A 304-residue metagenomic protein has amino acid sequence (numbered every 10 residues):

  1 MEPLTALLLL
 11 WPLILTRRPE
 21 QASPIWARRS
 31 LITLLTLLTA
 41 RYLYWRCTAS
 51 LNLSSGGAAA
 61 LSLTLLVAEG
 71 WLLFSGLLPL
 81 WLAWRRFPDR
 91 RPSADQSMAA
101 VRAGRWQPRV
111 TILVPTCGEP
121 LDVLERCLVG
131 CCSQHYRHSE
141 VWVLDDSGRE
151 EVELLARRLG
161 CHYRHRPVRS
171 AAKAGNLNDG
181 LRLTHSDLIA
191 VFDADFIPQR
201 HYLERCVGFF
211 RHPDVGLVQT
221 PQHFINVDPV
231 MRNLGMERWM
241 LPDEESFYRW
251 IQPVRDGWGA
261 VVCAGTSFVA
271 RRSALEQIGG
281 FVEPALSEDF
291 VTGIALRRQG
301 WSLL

Functional and structural regions predicted by a protein language model:
M1-G104, A156: N-terminal membrane-anchoring/stem segments of glycan-assembly enzymes
L82, H165, R169-L188, R200-L286 (+1 more regions): Long helical/loop segments within the catalytic core of UDP-sugar-dependent glycosyltransferases, especially the large
R105, T111-E119, Q134, F209: A conserved hydrophobic helix/loop-capping motif in glycosyltransferases and polysaccharide synthases
P108-T111, E140, E276, V291: Cell-envelope/extracellular polymer assembly enzymes that use nucleotide-activated donors
P120-E125, D145: A structural helix-start
L128-H138: Short, acidic, metal-binding catalytic loop of nucleotide-sugar glycosyltransferases
R137, D145-V152, V168-R169: A conserved acidic beta->alpha catalytic loop
